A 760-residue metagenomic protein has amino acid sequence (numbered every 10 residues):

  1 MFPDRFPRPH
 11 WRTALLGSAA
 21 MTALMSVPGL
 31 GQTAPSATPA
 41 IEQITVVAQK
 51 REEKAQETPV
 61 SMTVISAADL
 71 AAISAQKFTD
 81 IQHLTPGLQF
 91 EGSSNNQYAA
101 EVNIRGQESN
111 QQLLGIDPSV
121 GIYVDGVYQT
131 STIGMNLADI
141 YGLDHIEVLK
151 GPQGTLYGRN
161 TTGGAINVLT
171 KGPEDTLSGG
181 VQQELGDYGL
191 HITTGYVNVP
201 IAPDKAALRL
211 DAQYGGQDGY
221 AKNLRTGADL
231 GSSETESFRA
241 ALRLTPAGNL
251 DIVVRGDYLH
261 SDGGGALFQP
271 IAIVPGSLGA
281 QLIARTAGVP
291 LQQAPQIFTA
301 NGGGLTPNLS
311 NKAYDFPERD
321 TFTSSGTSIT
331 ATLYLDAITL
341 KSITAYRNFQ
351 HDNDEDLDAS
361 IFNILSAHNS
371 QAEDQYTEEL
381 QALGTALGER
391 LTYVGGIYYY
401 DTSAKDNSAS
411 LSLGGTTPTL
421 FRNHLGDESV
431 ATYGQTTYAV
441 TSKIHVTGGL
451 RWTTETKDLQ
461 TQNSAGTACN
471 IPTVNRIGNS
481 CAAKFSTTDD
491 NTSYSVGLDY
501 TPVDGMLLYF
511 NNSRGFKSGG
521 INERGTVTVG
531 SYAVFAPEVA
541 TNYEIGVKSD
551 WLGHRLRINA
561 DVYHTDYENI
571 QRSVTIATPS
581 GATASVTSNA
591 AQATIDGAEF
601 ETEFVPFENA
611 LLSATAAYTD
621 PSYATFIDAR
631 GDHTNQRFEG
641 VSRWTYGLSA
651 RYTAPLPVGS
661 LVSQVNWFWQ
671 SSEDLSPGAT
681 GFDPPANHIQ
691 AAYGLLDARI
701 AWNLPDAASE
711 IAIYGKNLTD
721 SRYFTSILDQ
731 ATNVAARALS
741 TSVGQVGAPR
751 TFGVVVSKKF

Functional and structural regions predicted by a protein language model:
M1-I73, T79-H83, G248-N249, T327 (+3 more regions): N-terminal Sec signal peptide and the immediately downstream disordered periplasmic leader that contains the TonB box
D4, F668-G678, W702-F760: C-terminal beta-signal and adjacent terminal beta-strands/loops of Gram-negative outer-membrane beta-barrel proteins
I41-T176, I545: Acidic, small-polar-rich N-terminal luminal/periplasmic segments of exported/outer-membrane proteins
P118-S119, S131, Y141-E147, T155-L224 (+6 more regions): Outer-membrane beta-barrel translocator/receptor signature
Y220-D229, A266-A313, L357-S366, N407-R422 (+6 more regions): Solvent-exposed loop segments that connect transmembrane elements
R243-T245, A382-L383, T392, Y398-Y400 (+2 more regions): Structural signature of Gram-negative outer-membrane beta-barrels, strongest in the C-terminal barrel of TonB-dependent
T330-Y334, T339-E355, T501, G505-K517 (+5 more regions): Membrane-embedded beta-barrel scaffold of Gram-negative outer-membrane proteins
Y393-G396, V446, H564-D566, V586-G678 (+1 more regions): Gram-negative outer-membrane beta-barrel transporters
